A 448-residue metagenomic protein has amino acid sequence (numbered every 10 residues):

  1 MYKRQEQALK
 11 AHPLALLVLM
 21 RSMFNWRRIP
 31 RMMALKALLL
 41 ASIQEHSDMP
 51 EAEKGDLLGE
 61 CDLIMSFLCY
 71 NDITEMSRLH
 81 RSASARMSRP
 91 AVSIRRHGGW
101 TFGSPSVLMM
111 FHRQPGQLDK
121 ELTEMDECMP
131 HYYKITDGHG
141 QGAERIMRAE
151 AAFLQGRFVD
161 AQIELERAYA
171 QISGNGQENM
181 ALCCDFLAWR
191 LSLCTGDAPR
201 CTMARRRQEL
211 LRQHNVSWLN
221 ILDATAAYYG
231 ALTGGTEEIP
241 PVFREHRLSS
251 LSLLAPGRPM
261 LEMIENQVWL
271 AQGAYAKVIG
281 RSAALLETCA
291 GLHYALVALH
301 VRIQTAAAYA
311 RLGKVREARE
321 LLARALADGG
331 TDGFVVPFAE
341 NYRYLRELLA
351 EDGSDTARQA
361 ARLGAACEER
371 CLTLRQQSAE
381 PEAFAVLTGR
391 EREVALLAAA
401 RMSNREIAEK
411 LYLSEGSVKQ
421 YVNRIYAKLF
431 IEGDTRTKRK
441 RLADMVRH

Functional and structural regions predicted by a protein language model:
M1-Q5: Conserved small/polar residues in nucleotide/adenosyl-binding loops
L9-C183: Internal alpha-solenoid helical repeat scaffolds
K10-L16, M49-G59, P90-V107, Y132-M147 (+6 more regions): Alpha-solenoid helical repeat architecture
R27, N71-T74, G116, G156 (+5 more regions): Residue-level detector of the short coil/turn that links helix A to helix B within each tetratricopeptide repeat
M32, M76, E121, A161 (+4 more regions): Single-residue signature of alpha-solenoid repeat helices
E262-A284, T288-A298, R302-G389, R405 (+3 more regions): Linker/hinge segments immediately adjacent to helix-turn-helix/homeobox DNA-binding domains
R392-L396, R441: Pre-recognition alpha-helix immediately N-terminal to the DNA-recognition helix within helix-turn-helix or winged-helix
R401-K440: Recognition helix of helix-turn-helix DNA-binding domains
